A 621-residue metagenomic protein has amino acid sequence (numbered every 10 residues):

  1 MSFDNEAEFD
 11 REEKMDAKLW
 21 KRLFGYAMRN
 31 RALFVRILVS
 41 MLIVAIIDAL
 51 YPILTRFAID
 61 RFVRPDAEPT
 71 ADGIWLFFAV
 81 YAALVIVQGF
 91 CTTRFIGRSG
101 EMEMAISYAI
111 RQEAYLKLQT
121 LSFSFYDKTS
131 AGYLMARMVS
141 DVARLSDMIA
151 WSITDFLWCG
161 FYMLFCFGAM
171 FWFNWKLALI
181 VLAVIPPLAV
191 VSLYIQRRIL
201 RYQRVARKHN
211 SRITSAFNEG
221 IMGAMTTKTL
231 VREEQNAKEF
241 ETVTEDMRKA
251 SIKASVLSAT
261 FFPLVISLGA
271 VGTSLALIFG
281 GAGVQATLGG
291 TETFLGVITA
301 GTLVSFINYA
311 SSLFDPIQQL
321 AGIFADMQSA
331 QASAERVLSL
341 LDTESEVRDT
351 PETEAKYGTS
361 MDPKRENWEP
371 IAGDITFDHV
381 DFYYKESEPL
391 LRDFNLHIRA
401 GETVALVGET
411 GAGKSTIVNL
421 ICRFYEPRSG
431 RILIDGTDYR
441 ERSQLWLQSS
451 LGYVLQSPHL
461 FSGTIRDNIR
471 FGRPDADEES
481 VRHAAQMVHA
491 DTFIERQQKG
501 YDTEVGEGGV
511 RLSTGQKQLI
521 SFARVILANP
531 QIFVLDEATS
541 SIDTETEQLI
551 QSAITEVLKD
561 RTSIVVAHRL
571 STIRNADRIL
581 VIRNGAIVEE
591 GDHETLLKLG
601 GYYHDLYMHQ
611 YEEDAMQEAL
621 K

Functional and structural regions predicted by a protein language model:
M1-D48, V63-V80, F95-S99, E103 (+9 more regions): Membrane-integrated ABC transporters
E8, E12-D16, V39-I43, I47-D60 (+13 more regions): Juxtamembrane helix-loop junctions of ABC transporter transmembrane domains
F24, R31-A32, F123-S124, S140-I149 (+9 more regions): An intracellular "coupling" helix at the cytosolic face of ABC transporter transmembrane type-1 domains
F34-C91, F171-K176, Q285-A300: Transmembrane helix-loop-helix hairpins at lipid-water interfaces of multipass membrane proteins, especially the type-1
V39, I47-Y51, C91, E103 (+5 more regions): Hydrophobic alpha-helical transmembrane segments of ABC transporter permease domains
D66, A169-A183, K253-E335, L340-L341: Helix-loop-helix
A114, L118, T227, V337 (+1 more regions): Helix-loop junctions and hydrophobic alpha-helical segments within the transmembrane domains of large membrane
Y357-K621: ABC-type nucleotide-binding domain
